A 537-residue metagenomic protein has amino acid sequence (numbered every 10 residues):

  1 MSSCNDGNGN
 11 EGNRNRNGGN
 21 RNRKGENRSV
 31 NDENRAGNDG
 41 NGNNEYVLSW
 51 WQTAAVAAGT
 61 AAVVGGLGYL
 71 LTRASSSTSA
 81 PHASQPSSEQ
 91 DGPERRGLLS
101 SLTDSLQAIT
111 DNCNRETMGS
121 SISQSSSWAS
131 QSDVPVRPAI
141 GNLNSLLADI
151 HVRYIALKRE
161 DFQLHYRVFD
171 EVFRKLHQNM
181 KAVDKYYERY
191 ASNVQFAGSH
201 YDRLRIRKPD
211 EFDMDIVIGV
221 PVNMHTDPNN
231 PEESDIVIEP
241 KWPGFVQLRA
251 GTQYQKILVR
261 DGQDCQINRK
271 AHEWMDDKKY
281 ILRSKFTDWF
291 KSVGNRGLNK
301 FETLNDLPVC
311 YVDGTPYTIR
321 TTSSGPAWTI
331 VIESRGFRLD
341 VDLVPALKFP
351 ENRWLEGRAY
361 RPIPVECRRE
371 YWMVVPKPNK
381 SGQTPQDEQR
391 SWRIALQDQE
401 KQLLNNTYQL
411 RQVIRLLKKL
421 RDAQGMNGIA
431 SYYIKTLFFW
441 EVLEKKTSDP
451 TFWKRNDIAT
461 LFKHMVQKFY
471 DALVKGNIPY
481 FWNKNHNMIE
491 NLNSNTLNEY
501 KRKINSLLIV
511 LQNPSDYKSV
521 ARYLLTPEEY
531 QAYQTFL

Functional and structural regions predicted by a protein language model:
M1, G9-N13, N27-V30, N34-R35 (+4 more regions): Short linear motifs centered on Gly/Pro in flexible linkers and helix caps
S2-N8, E45-F212, I216-W289: N-terminal regions immediately upstream of nucleotidyltransferase
G7-G9, R14-R16, R21-R23, R28-V30 (+2 more regions): Arginine-selective low-complexity/disordered segments
V56-A57, G65-R73, R205, P243-D471: Catalytic cores of NTP-dependent nucleotidyl/adenyl transfer enzymes across multiple folds
S75, T110, H177-E188, E211 (+10 more regions): Eukaryotic basic, amphipathic alpha-helical target segments in cytosolic regions
Q163-L164, Q178-Q195, R296-S323, S431-I434 (+1 more regions): Short glycine-rich, low-complexity/disordered patches
R369-E370, K377-K380, Q397-D398, E441-L537: Terminal, contiguous helix-loop blocks that mediate binding/assembly
